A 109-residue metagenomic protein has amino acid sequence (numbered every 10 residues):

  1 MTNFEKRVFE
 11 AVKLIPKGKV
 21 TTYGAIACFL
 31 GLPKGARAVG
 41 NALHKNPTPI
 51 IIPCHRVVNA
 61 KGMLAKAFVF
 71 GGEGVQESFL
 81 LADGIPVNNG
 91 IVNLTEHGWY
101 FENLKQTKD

Functional and structural regions predicted by a protein language model:
M1-D109: Nucleic acid-binding interface residues in structured DNA/RNA-binding domains, emphasizing the DNA-engaging scaffolds
